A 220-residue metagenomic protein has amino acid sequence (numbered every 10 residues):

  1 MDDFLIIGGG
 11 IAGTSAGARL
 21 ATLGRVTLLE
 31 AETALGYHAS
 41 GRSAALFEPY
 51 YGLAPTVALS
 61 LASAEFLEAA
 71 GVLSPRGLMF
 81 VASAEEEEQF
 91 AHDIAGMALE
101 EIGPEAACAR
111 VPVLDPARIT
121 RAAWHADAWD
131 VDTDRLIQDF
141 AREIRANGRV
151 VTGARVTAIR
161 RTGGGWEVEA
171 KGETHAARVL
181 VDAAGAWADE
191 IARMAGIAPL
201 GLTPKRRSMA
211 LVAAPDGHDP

Functional and structural regions predicted by a protein language model:
M1-A12, T27: Beta1/beta-strand and adjacent pyrophosphate-binding region of the FAD-binding site in flavoprotein oxidoreductases
F4, R25-V26, L99, L180: Hydrophobic anchor at the start of a short beta-strand that flanks the dinucleotide cofactor-binding loop
G8-T14, A31, A184: Glycine-rich Rossmann-fold phosphate-binding loop(s) that bind the pyrophosphate of adenine dinucleotide cofactors
S15, E48, A62, I159-G164 (+1 more regions): Flavin-dependent oxidoreductases
G17, A21, E143: Gly/Ala-rich phosphate-binding loop of Rossmann-like dinucleotide-binding domains, activating on the conserved
A21-S40: Glycine-rich FAD pyrophosphate-binding loop
A44-V113, I119-R121, H125: Dinucleotide-binding Rossmann-like beta1-alpha1 core, especially the glycine-rich loop that anchors the ADP
W124-R178, A183, W187: Helical element adjacent to the flavin cofactor pocket in flavoenzyme catalytic cores
